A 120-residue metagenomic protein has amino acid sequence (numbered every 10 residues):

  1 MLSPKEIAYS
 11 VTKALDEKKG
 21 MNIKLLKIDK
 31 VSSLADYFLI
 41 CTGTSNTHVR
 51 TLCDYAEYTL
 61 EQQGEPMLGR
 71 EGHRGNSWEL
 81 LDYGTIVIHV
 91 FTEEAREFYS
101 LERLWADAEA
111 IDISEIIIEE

Functional and structural regions predicted by a protein language model:
M1-L25, D29-K30, T47-T51, Y58-E61 (+3 more regions): Long, contiguous binding/interaction regions
L26-T42, R74-W78: Short, charge-patterned binding micro-sites
G64-W78: Short, conserved loop-to-beta-strand elements that form functional interface hotspots
L81-Y83: Active-site beta-strand termini and strand-to-loop segments that position acidic
